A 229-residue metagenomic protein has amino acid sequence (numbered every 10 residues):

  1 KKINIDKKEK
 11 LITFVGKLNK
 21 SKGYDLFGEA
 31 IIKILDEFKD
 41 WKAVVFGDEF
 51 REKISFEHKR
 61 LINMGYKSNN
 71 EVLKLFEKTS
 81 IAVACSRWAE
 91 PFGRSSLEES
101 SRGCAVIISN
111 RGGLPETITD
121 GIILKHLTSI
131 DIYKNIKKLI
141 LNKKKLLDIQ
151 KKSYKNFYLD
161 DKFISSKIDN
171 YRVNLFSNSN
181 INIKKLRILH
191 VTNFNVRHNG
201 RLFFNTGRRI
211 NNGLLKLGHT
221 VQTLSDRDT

Functional and structural regions predicted by a protein language model:
D6-K22, G28-I31, L189: Conserved donor-binding/catalytic core segment of Leloir-type glycosyltransferases
V15-N19, G28, W41-S55: Glycosyltransferase donor-sugar binding loop
E52-L73: Nucleotide-activated donor-binding/catalytic signature segment of Leloir-type glycosyltransferases, i.e., the conserved
S55, R111-L124: Short acidic/histidine- and often glycine-rich active-site loop of Leloir-type glycosyltransferases that engages
E77-P91, C104: Acidic donor-binding loop of glycosyltransferase active sites
G121-I130, K138-K143: Conserved acidic donor-binding segment of nucleotide-sugar-dependent glycosyltransferases
K138, Y158-L186: C-terminal alpha-helical cap of glycosyltransferases
K145-L159: A short, well-ordered alpha-helix in the C-terminal region of glycosyltransferases
